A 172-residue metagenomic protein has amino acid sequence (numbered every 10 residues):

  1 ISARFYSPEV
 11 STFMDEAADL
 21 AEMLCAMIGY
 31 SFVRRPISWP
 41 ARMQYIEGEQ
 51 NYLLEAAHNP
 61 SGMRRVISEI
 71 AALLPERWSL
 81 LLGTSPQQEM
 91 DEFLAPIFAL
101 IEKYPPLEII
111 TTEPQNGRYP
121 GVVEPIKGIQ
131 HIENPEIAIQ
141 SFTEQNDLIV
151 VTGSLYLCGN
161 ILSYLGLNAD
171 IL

Functional and structural regions predicted by a protein language model:
I1, V10-S11, D15, N51 (+1 more regions): C-terminal helical cap/extension that packs against the catalytic core of soluble nucleotide-cofactor enzymes
R4-L107: Nucleotide phosphate-binding/pyrophosphate-handling subdomain across enzymes that bind or process nucleotide phosphates
A21, A41-Q44, I110-I126, L165-L172: Flexible, gly/pro- and Lys/Arg-enriched active-site loops
S154: Active-site-proximal loop/hinge segments that shape catalytic or ion-binding/gating pockets
